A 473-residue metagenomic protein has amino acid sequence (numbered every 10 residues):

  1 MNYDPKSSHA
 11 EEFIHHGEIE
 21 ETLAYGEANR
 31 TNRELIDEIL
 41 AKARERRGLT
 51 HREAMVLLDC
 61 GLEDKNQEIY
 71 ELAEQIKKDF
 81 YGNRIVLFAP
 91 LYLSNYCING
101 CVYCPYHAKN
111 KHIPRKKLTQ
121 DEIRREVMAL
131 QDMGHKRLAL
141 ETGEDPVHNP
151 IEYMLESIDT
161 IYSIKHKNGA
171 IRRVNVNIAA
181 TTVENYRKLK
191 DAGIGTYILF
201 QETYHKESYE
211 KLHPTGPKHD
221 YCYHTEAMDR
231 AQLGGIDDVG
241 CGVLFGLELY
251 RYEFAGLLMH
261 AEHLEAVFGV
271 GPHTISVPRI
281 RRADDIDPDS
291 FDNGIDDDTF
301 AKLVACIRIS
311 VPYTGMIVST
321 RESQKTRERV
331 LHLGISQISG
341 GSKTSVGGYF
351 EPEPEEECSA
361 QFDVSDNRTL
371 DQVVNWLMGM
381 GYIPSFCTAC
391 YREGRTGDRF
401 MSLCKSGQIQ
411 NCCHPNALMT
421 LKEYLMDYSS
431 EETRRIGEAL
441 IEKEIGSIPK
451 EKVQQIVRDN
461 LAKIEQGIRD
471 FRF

Functional and structural regions predicted by a protein language model:
M1-E38, E328-S336, S342-F473: Radical SAM enzyme core and accessory elements
A41, G48-I85: An N-cap/entry alpha-helix motif that binds or orients negatively charged groups
K42, L130-M133, I164, G234 (+3 more regions): Change "in soluble alpha/beta enzymes" to "in soluble alpha/beta proteins
Y81-G82, V86-E122: Canonical Radical SAM [4Fe-4S] cluster-binding loop centered on the CxxxCxxC motif and its immediate flanking residues
A89, V127, L155-Y162, Y186 (+5 more regions): Generic structural signal for well-ordered alpha-helices, preferentially at hydrophobic/aromatic core positions
A108-R125, A129-L233, D237-C241, F245-L247 (+3 more regions): Core AdoMet radical
T142, T196, Q201, C222-I286 (+4 more regions): Conserved C-terminal portion of the radical SAM core fold that forms the substrate/S-adenosylmethionine-binding
L212-K218, D289-N293, S359: Short glycine-enriched, charge-decorated loop/helix-capping segments at active-site entrances that position
